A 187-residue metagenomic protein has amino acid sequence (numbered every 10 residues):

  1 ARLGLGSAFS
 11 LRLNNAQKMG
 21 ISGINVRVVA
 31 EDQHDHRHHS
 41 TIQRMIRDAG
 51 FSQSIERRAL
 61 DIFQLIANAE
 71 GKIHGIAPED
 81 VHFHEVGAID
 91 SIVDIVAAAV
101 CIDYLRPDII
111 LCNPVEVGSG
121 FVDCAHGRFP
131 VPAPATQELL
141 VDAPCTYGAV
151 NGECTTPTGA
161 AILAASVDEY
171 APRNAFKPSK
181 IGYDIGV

Functional and structural regions predicted by a protein language model:
A1-H74, A133, D142-A160, R173-P178: Glycine-rich nucleotide/cofactor/substrate-binding loop typically near the N-terminus or early in the first domain
G4, H74, L105-R106, V167: A broad structural signal for alpha-helix termini and local helix breaks/kinks
N14-A16, V86, V115, I181: Short loop/turn motifs enriched for small/polar and acidic residues
V26, D90, L163: Divalent metal-coordination and catalytic microenvironments
A59, F83, V115: Residue-level "edge-of-site" marker
I76, D80: ATP-binding glycine-rich loop module of kinase domains
F83-R106: Conserved phosphate/anionic-ligand binding catalytic regions in large, soluble enzymes, centered on
P107-V187: Mobile "lid/hinge" segments at catalytic clefts and subdomain interfaces of large enzymes
